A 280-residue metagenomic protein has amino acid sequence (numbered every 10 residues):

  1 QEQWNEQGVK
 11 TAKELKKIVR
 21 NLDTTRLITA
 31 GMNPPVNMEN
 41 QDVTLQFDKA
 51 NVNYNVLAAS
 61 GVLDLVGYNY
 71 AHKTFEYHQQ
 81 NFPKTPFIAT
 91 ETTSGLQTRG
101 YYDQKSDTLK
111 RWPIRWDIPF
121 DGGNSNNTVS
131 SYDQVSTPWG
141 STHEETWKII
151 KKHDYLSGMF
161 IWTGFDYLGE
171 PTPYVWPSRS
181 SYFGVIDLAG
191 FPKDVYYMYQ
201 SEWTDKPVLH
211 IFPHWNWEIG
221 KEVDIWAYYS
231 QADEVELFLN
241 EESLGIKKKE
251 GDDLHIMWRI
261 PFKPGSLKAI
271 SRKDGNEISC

Functional and structural regions predicted by a protein language model:
Q1-E250, H255-N276: Extended substrate-binding grooves/exosites of carbohydrate-active enzymes
S279-C280: Short beta-strand elements
